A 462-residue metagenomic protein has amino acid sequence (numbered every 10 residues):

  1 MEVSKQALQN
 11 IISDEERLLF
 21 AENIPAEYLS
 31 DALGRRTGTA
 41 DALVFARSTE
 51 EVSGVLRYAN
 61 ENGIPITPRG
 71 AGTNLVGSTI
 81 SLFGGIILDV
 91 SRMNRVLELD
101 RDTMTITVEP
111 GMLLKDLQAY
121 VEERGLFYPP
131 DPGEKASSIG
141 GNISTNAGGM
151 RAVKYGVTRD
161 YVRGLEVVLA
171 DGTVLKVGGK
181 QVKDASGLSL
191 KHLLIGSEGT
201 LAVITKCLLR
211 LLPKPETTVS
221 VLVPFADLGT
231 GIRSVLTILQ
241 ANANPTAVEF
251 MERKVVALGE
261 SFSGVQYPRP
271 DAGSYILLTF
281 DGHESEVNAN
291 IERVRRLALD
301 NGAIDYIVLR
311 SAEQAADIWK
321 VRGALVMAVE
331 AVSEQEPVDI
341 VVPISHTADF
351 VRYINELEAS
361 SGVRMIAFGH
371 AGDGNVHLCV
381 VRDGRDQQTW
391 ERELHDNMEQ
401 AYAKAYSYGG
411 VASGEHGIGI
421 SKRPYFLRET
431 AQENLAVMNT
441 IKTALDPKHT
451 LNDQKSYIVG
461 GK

Functional and structural regions predicted by a protein language model:
M1-K462: Noncatalytic alpha-helical scaffold of FAD-dependent oxidoreductases
